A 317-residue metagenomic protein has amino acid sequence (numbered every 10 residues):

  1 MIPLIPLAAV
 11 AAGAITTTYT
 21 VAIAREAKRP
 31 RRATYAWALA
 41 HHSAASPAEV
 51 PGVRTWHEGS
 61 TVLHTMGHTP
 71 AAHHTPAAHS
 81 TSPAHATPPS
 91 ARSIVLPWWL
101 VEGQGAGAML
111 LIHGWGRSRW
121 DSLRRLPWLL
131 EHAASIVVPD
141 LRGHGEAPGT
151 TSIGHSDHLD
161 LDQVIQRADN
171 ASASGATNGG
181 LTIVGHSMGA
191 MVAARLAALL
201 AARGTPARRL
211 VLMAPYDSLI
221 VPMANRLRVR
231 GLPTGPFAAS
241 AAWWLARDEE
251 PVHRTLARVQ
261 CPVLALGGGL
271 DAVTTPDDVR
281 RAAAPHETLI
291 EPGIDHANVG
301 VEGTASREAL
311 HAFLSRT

Functional and structural regions predicted by a protein language model:
I2-G67, A71, A77-A78, S82-A86: An N-terminal hydrophobic leader/cap segment in hydrolases
W115-W128, L141: The serine-hydrolase catalytic nucleophile loop
L129-P148: Conserved alpha/beta-hydrolase
T151-S172: Alpha/beta-hydrolase active-site loop
R195-D248, T255: Hydrolase active-site cap/lid region
R258-V259, A265-G267, D271: Short beta-strand/loop motif that positions the catalytic acidic residue of the alpha/beta-hydrolase fold
A272-D278, V299: Conserved alpha/beta-hydrolase "acid-adjacent" motif
I294-R307: Catalytic histidine-centered segment of alpha/beta-hydrolase-like enzymes
